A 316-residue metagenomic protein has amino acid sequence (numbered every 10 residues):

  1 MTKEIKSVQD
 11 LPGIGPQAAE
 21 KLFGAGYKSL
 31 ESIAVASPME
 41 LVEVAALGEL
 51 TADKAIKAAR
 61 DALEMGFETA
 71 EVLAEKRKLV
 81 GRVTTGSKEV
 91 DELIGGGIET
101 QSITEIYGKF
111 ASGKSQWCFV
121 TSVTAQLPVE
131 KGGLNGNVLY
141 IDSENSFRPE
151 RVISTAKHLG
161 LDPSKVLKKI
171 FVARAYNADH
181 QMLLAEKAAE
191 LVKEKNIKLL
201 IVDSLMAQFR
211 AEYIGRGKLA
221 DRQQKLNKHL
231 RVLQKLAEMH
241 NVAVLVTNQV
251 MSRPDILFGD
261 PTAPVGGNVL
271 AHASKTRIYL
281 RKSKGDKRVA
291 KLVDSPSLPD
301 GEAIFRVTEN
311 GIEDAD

Functional and structural regions predicted by a protein language model:
V8-L11, L22-V44: A short amphipathic alpha-helix within small helical-bundle interaction modules
K21, E40, A58, A62-K165: The Walker A/P-loop phosphate-binding site
A36, A58-M65, L93-G97, K109 (+9 more regions): Conserved, well-folded catalytic cores of nucleic-acid-processing and energy-transducing macromolecular machines
T84-S87, D91, T100, S115-Q116 (+6 more regions): Amphipathic alpha-helical transducer elements in NTP-driven molecular machines
T104, L139-I141, F171-A173, L245 (+1 more regions): Hydrophobic/aromatic beta-strand patches that form the interior of the parallel beta-sheet core in alpha/beta enzyme
G133-K218, V232: Conserved inter-motif catalytic segment of the P-loop NTP-binding fold
Q223-N227, R231-D316: Phosphate-binding/switch region of NTP-binding enzymes
